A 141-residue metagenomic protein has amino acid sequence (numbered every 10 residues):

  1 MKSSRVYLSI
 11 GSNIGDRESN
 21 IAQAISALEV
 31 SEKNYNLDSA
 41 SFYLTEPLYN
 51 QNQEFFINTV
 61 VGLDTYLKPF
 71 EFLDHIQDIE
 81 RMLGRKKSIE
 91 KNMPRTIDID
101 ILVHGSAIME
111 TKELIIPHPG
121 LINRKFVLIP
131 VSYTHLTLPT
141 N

Functional and structural regions predicted by a protein language model:
K2-I10, I14-I89, S106: Nucleotide and nucleotide-moiety/phosphate-recognizing core
S4, I57, I97-I99, R124: Change "...and in nucleic-acid phosphodiester-cleaving endonucleases..." to "...and in nucleic-acid processing enzymes
N13, D98-D100, H135: Histidine-centered divalent metal-coordination motifs
I25-L28, E110-I122: A short alpha/beta connector and helix-capping loop motif
Q53, M93, P117-G120: Short secondary-structure boundary/capping segments
S88-S106: A short beta-strand-loop-alpha-helix capping motif that often carries His-Thr
L121-Y133: NUDIX/MutT-family hydrolases
T134-T140: Conserved small/polar residues in nucleotide/adenosyl-binding loops
